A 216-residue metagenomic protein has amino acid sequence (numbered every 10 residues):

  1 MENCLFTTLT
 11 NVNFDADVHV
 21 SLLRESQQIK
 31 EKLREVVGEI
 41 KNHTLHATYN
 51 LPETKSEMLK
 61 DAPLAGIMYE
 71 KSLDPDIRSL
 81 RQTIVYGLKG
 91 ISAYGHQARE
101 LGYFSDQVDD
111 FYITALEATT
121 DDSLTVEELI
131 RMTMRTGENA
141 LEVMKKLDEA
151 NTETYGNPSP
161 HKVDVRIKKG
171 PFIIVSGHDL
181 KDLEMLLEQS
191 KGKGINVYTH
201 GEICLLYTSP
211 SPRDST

Functional and structural regions predicted by a protein language model:
M1-Y155, V163-D164, G170, I203: Long, compositionally biased, glycine/small-hydrophobic-enriched stretches that function as flexible linkers, tethers
K146, V197-G201, S209: Catalytic alpha/large subunits of respiratory electron-transfer oxidoreductases, centered on bis-MGD molybdoenzymes
Y155, V175, V197-G201: General beta-strand structural signal in soluble alpha/beta enzymes
K162-D164, L187-E188: A generic local secondary-structure boundary/capping motif
I173-L183, E202-L206: Gly/Ser/Thr-rich loops at beta-strand to alpha-helix junctions that form or flank small-molecule/cofactor-binding
D182-S190: Histidine-anchored nucleotide/phosphate-binding helix
K191-V197: Secondary-structure transition/capping motifs at alpha-helix termini and the adjoining loop/turn into the next element
Y207-D214: Conserved small/polar residues in nucleotide/adenosyl-binding loops
